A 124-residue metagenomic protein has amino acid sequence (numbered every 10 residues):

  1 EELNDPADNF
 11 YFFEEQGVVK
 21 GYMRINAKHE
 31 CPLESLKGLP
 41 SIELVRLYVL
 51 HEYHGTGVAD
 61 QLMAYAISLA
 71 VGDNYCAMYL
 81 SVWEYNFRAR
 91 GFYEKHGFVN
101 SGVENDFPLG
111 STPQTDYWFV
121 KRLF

Functional and structural regions predicted by a protein language model:
E1-E52, D60-Y65, L69, D73 (+2 more regions): Acetyl-CoA-dependent GNAT
Y11, G38-I42, C76-Y79, W83-R90 (+1 more regions): C-terminal "cap" of GNAT-fold acetyltransferases
L50-E52, T56, E84-Y85: Active-site acidic-Proline motif in GNAT/NAT acetyltransferases
